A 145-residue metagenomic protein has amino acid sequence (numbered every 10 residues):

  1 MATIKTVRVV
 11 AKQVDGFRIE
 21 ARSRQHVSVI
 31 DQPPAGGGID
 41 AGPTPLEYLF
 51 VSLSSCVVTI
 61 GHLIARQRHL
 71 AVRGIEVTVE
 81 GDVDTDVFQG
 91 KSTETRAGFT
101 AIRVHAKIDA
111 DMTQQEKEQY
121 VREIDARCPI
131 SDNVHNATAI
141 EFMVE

Functional and structural regions predicted by a protein language model:
M1-V51, L63-E145: Extended beta-strand/beta-hairpin segments
